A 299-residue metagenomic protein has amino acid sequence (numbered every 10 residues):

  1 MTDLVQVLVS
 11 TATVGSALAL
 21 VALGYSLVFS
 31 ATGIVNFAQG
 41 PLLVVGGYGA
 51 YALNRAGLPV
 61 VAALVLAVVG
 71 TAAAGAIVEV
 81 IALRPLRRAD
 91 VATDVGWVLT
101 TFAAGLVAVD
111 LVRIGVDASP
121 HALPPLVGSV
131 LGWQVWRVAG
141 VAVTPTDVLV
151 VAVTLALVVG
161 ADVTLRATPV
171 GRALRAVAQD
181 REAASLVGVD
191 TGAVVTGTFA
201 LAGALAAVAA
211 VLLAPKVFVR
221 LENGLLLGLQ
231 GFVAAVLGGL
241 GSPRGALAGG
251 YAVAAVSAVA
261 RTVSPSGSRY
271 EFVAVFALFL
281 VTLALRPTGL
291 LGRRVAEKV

Functional and structural regions predicted by a protein language model:
M1-V21, G49, V61-A63, D90-V98 (+5 more regions): Membrane-interfacial amphipathic/re-entrant helices at transmembrane-helix boundaries
T2-S10, T164-R166, V195-A235, A258-F272: Inter-helical junctions in multi-pass inner-membrane proteins, predominant in energy-converting antiporter-like
V9, A31-I77, I81, T262-V263: Membrane-embedded helix boundary and interhelical linker motif in transport proteins
G15, V138-R220, G224, P243-G249: Helix-loop-helix "hairpin" substructures at the membrane interface of multi-pass membrane proteins
Y25-G46, V60, V91-G96, V170-A173 (+5 more regions): Short, non-helical or kinked segments that cap or interrupt transmembrane helices
A31-V35, A63, A73-S119, T164-P169 (+3 more regions): Short loop segments and helix-boundary regions at transmembrane helix junctions of multi-pass inner-membrane proteins
P85, T93-A167, V194, S266 (+2 more regions): Transmembrane helix-bundle core of multi-pass membrane transporters and related energy-transducing complexes
G115, P120, Q179-L186, D190-A193 (+1 more regions): Cytosolic-side transmembrane-helix boundaries in multi-pass membrane proteins
